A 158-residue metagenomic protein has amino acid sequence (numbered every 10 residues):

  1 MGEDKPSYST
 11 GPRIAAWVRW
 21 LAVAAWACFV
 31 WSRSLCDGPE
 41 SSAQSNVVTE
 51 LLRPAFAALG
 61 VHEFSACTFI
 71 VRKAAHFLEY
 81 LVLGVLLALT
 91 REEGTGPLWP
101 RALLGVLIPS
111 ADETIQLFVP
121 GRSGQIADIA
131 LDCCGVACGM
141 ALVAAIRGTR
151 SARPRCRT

Functional and structural regions predicted by a protein language model:
G2-L81: "…centered on the first transmembrane helix and the immediately adjacent amphipathic helix/loop
G2-P6, A152-T158: Short, charged juxtamembrane terminal tails flanking transmembrane helices
A15-V18, E93-A102, Q125-I126: Membrane-helix interface segments
W26-R33, G105-D112, M140: Alpha-helical transmembrane segments of multi-pass membrane proteins
P39, T90-G94, F118-R122, I126 (+1 more regions): Membrane-interface elements of multi-pass transporters and channels
L51-H62, T95, G148-C156: Membrane interface segments of multi-pass transport proteins and intramembrane proteases
F77-E93, C134-G148: Membrane-interfacial alpha-helical segments at the cytosolic side of multi-pass membrane proteins
P109-C133: Interfacial helix-loop-helix junctions of multi-pass membrane proteins
